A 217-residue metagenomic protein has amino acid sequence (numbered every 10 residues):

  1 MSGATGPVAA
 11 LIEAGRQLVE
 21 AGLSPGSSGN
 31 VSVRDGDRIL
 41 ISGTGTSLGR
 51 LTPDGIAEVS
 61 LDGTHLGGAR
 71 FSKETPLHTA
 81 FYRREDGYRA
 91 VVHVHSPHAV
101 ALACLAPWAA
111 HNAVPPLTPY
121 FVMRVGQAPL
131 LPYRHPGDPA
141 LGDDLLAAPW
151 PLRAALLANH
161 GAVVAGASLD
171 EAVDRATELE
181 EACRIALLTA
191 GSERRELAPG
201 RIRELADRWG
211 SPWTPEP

Functional and structural regions predicted by a protein language model:
M1-P217: Glycine-rich flexible loops
